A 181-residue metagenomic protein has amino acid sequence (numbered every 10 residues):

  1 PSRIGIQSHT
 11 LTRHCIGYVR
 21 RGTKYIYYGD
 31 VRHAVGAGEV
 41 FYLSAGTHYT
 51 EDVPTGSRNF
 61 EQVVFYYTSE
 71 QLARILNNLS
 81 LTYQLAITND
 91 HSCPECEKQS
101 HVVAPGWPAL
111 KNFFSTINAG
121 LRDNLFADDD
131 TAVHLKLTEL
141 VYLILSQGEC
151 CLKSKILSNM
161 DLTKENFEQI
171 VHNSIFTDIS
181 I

Functional and structural regions predicted by a protein language model:
P1-D90, F126: N-terminal regulatory/effector-sensing and dimerization cores that precede helix-turn-helix DNA-binding domains
I4, K98, G120-L121, L125 (+1 more regions): Short amphipathic alpha-helical segments at helix-loop
G5, F65, V103-G106, F126 (+1 more regions): Alpha-helix initiation/capping motif
A45, Y83, L121-L125, G148 (+1 more regions): A general structural signal marking secondary-structure boundaries and capping sites
Y49, A119-G120: A short small-residue
S80-S115: Aromatic/histidine-rich interaction motifs
P105-A119, A132-V141, L145, E149-S180: A short, Lys/Arg-enriched amphipathic alpha-helix from helix-turn-helix/homeodomain DNA-binding modules
